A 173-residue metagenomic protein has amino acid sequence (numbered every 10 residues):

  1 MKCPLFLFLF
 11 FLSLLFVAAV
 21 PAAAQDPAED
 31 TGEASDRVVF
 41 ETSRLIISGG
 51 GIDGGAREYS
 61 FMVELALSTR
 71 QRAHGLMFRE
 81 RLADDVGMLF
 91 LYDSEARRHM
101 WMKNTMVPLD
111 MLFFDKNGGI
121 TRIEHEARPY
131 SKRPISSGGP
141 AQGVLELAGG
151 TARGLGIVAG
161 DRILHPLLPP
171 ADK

Functional and structural regions predicted by a protein language model:
M1-P4: Positively charged n-region of N-terminal signal peptides that target proteins for export
L7-A18: Bacterial N-terminal signal peptides
V20-A23: Sec/Tat signal peptide C-region and signal peptidase I cleavage site
Q25-K173: Compact, glycine-rich, soluble single-domain proteins
